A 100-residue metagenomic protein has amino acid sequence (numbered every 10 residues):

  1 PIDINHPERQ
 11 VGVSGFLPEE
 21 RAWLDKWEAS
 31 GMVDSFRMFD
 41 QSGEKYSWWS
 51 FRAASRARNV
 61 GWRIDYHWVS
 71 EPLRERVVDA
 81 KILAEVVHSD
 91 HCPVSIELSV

Functional and structural regions predicted by a protein language model:
P1-V60, I64: Metal-dependent phosphoesterases centered on the DNase I-like endonuclease/exonuclease/phosphatase
I4-P7, Y66, V86, H91: Short linear motifs in intrinsically disordered/low-complexity regions
R37, D79-I82: Hydrophobic/anchoring residues in structured secondary elements
D40, P72, E85: Flexible loop residues that form catalytic and substrate-binding hotspots at small-molecule/glycan-binding clefts
V69: Short beta-strand-to-turn element immediately C-terminal to the catalytic PLP-Schiff-base lysine in fold type I
R74-R76: Short helix-loop capping/hinge motifs at secondary-structure junctions, enriched in acidic/polar residues
K81-V100: Surface polyanion/phosphate-binding segment centered on an Asp-His-Pro turn
